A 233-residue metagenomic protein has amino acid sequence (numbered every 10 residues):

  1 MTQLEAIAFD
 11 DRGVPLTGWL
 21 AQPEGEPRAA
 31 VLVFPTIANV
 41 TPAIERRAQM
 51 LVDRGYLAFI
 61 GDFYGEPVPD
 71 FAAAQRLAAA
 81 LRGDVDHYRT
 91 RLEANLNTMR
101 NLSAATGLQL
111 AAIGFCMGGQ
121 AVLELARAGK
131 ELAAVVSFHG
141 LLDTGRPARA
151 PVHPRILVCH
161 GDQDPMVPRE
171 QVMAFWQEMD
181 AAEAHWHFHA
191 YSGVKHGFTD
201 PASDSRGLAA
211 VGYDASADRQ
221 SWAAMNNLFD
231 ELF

Functional and structural regions predicted by a protein language model:
L4-A105, T199-D214: Serine-hydrolase catalytic machinery in alpha/beta-hydrolase-like enzymes
S103-F115: Alpha/beta-hydrolase fold nucleophile elbow
G114-G118, V122: Gly/Ala-rich beta-loop-alpha elbow adjacent to hydrolase catalytic centers
E131-L141: A conserved short beta-strand
V158-H160, D164, Y191: Short beta-strand/loop motif that positions the catalytic acidic residue of the alpha/beta-hydrolase fold
Q163-P168, H196: Acidic catalytic loop of the alpha/beta-hydrolase fold
P168-E178: Short alpha-helix in the alpha/beta-hydrolase fold that links the catalytic acid
D180, H185-F233: C-terminal catalytic histidine-bearing segment of alpha/beta-hydrolase fold enzymes
